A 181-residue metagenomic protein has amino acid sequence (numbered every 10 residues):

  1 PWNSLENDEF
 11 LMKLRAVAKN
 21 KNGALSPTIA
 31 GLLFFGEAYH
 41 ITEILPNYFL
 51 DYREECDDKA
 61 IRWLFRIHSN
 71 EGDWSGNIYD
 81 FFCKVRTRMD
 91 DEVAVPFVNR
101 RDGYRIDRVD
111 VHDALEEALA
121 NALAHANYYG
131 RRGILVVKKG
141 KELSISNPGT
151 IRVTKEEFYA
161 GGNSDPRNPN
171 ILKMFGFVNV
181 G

Functional and structural regions predicted by a protein language model:
P1-R132, V137-P166, F177-G181: Active-site helix-to-loop segments that bind/position phosphate- or nucleotide-bearing substrates and donors across
I171-K173: C-terminal lobe/lid and adjacent interdomain/linker elements of RecA-like ASCE P-loop ATPase modules
